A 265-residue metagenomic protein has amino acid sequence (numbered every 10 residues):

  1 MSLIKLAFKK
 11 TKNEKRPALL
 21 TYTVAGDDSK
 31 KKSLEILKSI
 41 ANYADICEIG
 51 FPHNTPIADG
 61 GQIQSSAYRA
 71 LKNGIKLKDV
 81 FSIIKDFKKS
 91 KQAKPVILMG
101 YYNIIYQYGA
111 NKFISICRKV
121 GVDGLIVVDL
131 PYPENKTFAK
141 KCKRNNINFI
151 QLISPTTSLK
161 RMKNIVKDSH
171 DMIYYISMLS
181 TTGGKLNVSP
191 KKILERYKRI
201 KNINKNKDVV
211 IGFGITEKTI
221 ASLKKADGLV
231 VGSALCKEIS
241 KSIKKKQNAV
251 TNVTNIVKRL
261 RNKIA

Functional and structural regions predicted by a protein language model:
M1-Y22, I83-K89: N-terminal amphipathic alpha-helix/helix-capping segment at the start of soluble metabolic enzymes
N13-Y22, K91-Y101, C142-L152, I200-G214: Short beta-strand/loop segments at the ligand-binding rim of alpha/beta enzyme cores
K30-A41, T157-D168, I203-N204, I211-L229: Catalytic cores of alpha/beta
I46-T55, G124-E134, Y174-G184, F213 (+1 more regions): Glycine-rich phosphate-binding active-site loops on the catalytic face of alpha/beta enzymes
F51-H53, Q64-L130, I264: Active-site beta->alpha loop and helix N-cap motifs at the rims of alpha/beta catalytic domains
K72-I75, G121-E134, N148-T157, I176: Catalytic beta/alpha-barrel core
N73, M162-I200, E238-S240: Glycine/Thr-rich beta-alpha phosphate-binding loop at enzyme active sites
R199-K207, K218-A221, A226, V231-A265: Alpha/beta catalytic cores of nucleotide-metabolism and tRNA/nucleoside-modifying enzymes
